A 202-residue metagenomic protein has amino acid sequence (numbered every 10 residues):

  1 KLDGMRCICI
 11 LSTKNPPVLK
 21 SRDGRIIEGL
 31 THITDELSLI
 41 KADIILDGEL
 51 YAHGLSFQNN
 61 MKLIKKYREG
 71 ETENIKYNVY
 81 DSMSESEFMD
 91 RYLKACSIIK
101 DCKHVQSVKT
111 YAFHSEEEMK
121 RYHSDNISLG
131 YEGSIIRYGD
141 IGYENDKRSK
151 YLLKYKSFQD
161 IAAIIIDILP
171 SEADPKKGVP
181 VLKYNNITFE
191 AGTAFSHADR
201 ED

Functional and structural regions predicted by a protein language model:
K1-Q106: Covalent nucleotidyltransferase
M5-I10, K14-G48, K147-D202: Classical nucleotidyltransferase
G48-A52, V79-S84, K109-A112, Y138-D140 (+2 more regions): Short, structured patches in soluble enzyme cores that scaffold and shape functional sites
E71-T72, I127-S128, D174: Extracellular/periplasmic catalytic domains that process cell-envelope and extracellular macromolecules
Y77-S82, E87-D90, H123, I141-L152 (+2 more regions): Broad hydrophobic/π-residue packing in well-ordered secondary structure
E87, H114-E116, S196: Intrinsic-disorder/low-complexity, polar/charged segments
T110-Q159: Amphipathic alpha-helical
